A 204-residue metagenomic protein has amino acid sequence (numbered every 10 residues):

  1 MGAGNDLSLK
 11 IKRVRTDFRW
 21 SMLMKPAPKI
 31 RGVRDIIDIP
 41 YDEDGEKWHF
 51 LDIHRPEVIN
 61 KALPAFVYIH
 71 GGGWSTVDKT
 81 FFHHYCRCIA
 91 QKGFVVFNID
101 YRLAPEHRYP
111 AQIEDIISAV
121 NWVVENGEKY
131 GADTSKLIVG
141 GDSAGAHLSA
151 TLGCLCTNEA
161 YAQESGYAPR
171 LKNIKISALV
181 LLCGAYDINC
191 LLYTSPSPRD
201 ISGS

Functional and structural regions predicted by a protein language model:
M1-M24, H147: N-terminal presequences and immediately downstream first alpha-helices
F18-I59: N-terminal cap/lid segment of alpha/beta-hydrolase-fold proteins
A62-G71: Short beta-strand element of the alpha/beta-hydrolase
V77-Y85, F97-T134: Catalytic nucleophile-loop/oxyanion-hole region of alpha/beta-hydrolase and closely related hydrolase-like folds
V124-K129, T134-C190: Primarily recognizes the serine-hydrolase "nucleophile elbow" in alpha/beta-hydrolase and SGNH/GDSL folds
Y193-D200: Conserved small/polar residues in nucleotide/adenosyl-binding loops
